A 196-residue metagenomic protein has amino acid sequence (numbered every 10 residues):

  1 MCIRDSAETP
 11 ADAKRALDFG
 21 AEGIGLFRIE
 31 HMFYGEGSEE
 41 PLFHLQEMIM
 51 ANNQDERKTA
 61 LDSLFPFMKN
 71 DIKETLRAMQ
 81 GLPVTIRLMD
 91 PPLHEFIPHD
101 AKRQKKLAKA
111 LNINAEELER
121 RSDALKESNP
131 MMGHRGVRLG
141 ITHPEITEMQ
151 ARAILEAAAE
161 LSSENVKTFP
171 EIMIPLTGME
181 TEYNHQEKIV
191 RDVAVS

Functional and structural regions predicted by a protein language model:
R4-S196: Conserved alpha/beta-domain cores
